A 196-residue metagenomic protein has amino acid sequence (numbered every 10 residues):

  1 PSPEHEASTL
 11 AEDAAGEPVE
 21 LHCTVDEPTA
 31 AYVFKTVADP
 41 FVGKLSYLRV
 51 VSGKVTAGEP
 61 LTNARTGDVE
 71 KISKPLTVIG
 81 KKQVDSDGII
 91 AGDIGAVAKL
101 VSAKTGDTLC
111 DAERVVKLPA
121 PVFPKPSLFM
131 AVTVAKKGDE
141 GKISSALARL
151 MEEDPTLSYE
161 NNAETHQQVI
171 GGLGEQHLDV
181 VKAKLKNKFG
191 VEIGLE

Functional and structural regions predicted by a protein language model:
P1-E196: Structural and coupling elements of P-loop NTPases
